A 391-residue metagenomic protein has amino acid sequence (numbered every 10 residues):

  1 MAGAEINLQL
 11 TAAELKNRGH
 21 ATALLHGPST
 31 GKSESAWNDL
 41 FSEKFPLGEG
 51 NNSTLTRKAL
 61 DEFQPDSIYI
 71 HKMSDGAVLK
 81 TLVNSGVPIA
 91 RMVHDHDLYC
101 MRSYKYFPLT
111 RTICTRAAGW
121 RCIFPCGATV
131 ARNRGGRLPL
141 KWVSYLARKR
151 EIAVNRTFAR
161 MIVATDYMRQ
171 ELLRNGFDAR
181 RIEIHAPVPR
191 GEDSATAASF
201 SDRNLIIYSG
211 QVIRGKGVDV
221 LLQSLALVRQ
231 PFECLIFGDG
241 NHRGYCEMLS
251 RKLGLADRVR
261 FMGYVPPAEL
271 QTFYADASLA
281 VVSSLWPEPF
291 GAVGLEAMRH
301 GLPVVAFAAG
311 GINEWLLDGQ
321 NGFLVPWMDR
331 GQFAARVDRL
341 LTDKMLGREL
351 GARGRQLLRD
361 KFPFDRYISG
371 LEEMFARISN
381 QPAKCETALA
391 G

Functional and structural regions predicted by a protein language model:
M1, E5-T54, K58-E62, G240: N-terminal strand-loop element at the rim of the active site of nucleotide-sugar-dependent glycosyltransferases
I6, N204, Y208-L227, N241-E247 (+1 more regions): A conserved mid-protein helix/loop that constitutes part of the nucleotide-sugar donor-binding site
G119-S194: Donor nucleotide-sugar binding/catalytic pocket of nucleotide-sugar-dependent glycosyltransferases
E247-A268: Nucleotide-activated donor-binding/catalytic signature segment of Leloir-type glycosyltransferases, i.e., the conserved
Y264-V265, T272-A277: Short alpha-helical donor nucleotide-sugar binding micro-motif in glycosyltransferases
A275-P289, L302: Acidic donor-binding loop of glycosyltransferase active sites
D318-G319, F323-R330, R339-K344: Conserved acidic donor-binding segment of nucleotide-sugar-dependent glycosyltransferases
Q332, R339, L346-E373: A short, well-ordered alpha-helix in the C-terminal region of glycosyltransferases
